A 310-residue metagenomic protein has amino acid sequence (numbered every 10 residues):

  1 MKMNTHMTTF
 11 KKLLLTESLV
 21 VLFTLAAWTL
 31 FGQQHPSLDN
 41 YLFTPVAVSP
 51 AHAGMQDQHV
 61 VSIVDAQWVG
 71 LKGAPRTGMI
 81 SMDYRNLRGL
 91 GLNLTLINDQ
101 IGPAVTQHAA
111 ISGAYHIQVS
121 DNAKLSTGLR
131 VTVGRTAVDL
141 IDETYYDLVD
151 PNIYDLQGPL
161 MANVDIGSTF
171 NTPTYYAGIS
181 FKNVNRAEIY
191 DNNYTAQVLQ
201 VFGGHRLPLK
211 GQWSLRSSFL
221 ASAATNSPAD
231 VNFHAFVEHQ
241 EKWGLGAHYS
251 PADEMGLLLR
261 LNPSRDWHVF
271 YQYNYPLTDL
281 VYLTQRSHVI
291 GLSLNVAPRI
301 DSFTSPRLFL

Functional and structural regions predicted by a protein language model:
M1-S37, A235, L292, L310: Bacterial Sec-dependent N-terminal signal peptides
Q33-L310: Subset of outer-membrane beta-barrel
